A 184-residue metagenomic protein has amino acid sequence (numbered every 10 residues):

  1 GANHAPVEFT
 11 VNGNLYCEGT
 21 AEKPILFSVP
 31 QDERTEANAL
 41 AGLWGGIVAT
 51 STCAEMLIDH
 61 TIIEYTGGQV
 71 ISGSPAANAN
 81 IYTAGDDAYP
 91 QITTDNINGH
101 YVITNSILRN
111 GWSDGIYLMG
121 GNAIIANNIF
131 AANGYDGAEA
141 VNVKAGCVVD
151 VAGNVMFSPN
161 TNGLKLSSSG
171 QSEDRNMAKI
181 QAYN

Functional and structural regions predicted by a protein language model:
G1-N184: Beta-strand/loop edge motif enriched in small/polar residues
